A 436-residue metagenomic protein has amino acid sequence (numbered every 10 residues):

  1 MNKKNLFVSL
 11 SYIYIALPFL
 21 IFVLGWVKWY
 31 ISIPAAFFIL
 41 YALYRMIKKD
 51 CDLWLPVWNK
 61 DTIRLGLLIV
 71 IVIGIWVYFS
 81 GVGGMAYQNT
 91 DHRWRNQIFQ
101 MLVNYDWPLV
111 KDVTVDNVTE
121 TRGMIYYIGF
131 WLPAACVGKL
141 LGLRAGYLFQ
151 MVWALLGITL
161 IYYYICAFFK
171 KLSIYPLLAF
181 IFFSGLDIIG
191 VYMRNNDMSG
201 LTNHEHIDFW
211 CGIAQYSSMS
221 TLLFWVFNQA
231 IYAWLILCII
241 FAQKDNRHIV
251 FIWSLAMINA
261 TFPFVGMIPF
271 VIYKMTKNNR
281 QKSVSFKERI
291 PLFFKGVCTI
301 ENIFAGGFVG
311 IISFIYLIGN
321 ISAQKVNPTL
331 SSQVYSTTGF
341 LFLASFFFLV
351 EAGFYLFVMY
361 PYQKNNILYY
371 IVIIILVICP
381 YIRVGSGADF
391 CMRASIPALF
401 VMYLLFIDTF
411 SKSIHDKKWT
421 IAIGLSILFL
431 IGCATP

Functional and structural regions predicted by a protein language model:
M1-K60: Membrane-embedded, hydrophobic transmembrane alpha-helices
A16-F22, S220-T221, L237-F241, R247-I272: Membrane-interface alpha helices of multi-pass inner-membrane proteins
P18-G25, I39-R45, D61-T90, G157-Y162 (+3 more regions): Transmembrane signal-anchor helices characteristic of membrane glycosylation enzymes that use polyprenol
R45, L235-I239, I268-V271, L292 (+1 more regions): Hydrophobic, aromatic-rich transmembrane alpha-helices and their immediate juxtamembrane boundary segments
K49, K244-D245, V265-A305: Perimembrane helix-loop-helix junctions
F79-L235: Active-site lumenal/periplasmic loops and adjacent helix-entry segments of GT-C-fold, multi-pass membrane
P291-I311, S413-T435: Signature aromatic-anchored transmembrane alpha helix within multi-pass, membrane-resident enzymes that catalyze glycan
D389-K412: Hydrophobic/aromatic-rich transmembrane helices and adjacent perimembrane loops
